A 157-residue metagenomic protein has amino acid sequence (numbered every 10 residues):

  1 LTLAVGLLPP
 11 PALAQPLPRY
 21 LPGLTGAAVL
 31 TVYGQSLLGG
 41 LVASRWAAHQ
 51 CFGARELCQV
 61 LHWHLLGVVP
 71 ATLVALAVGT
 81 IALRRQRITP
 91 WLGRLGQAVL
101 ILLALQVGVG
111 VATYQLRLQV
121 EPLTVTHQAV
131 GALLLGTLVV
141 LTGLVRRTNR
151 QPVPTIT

Functional and structural regions predicted by a protein language model:
L1-T157: Polytopic transmembrane helical bundles with strong interfacial aromatic enrichment
